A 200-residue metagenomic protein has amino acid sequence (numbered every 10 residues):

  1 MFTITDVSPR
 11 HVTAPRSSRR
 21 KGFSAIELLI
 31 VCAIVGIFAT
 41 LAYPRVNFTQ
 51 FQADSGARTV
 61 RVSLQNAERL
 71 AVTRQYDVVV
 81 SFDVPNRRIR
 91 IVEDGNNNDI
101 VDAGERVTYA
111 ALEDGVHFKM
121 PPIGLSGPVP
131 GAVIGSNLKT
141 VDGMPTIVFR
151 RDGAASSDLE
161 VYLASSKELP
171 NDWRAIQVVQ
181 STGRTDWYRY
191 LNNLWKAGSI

Functional and structural regions predicted by a protein language model:
F2-R69, D77, F82-I200: N-terminal helix-rich module
